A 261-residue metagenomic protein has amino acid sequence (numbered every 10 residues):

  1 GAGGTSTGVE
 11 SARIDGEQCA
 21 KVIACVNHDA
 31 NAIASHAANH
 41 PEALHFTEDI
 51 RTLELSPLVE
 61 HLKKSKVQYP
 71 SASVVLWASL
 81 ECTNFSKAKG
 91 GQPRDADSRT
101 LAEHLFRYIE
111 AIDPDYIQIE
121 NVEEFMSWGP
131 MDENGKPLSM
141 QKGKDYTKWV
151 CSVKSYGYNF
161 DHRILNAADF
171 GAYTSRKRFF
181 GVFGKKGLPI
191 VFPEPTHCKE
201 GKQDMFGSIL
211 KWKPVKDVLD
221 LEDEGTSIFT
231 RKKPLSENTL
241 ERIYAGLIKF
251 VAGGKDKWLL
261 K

Functional and structural regions predicted by a protein language model:
G1, D49, S79, L165: Active-site glycine-centered loops adjacent to acidic/histidine catalytic or metal-binding residues that shape
A2-T52: SAM cofactor-binding core of SAM-dependent methyltransferases, primarily the Rossmann-like beta-alpha-beta module
V22-H28, V75-A78, I164-N166: Extended hydrophobic secondary-structure segments that form protein cores and membrane-embedded regions
C25, T47, W77, Q118-I119: Generic enzyme active-site microenvironment
S56-A72, L80-K261: Class I S-adenosyl-L-methionine
